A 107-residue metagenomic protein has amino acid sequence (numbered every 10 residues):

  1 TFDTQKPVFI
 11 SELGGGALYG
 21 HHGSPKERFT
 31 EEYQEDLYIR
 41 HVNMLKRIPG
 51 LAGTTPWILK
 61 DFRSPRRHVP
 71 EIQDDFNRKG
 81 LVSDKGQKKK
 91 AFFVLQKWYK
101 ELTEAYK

Functional and structural regions predicted by a protein language model:
T1-K107: Substrate-binding clefts and catalytic carboxylate motifs of secreted carbohydrate-active enzymes
